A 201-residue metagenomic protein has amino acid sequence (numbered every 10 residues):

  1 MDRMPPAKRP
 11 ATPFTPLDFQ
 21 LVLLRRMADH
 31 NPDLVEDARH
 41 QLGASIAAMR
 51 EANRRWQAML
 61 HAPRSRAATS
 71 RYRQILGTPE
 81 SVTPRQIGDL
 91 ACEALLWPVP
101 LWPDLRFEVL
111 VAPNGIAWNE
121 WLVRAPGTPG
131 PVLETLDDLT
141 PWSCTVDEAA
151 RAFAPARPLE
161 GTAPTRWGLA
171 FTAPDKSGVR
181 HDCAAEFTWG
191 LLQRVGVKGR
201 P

Functional and structural regions predicted by a protein language model:
D2-N114, T145-Q193, V197-P201: A cross-family detector of function-defining hotspots
A48-R54, R124-E134: A short, surface-exposed helix-loop junction/capping segment
V109-T128: Short, structured interface segments
N119-W121, L139, V195: Generic beta-strand hydrophobic packing signal
V132-D147: Long, low-complexity, intrinsically disordered C-terminal regions of large eukaryotic nuclear proteins involved in RNA
